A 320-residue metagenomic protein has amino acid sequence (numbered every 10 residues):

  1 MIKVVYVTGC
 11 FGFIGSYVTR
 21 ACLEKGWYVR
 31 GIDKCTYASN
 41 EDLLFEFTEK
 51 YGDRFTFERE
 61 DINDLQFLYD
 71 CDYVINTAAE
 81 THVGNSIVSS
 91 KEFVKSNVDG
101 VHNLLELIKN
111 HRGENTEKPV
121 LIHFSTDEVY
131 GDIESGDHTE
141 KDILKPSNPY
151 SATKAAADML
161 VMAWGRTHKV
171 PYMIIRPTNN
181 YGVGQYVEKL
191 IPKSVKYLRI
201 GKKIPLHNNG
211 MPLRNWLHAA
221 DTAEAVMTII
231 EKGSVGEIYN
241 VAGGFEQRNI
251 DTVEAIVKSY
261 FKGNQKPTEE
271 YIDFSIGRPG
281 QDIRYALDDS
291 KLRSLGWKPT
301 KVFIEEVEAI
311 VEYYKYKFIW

Functional and structural regions predicted by a protein language model:
M1-N180, A309, Y316: N-terminal Rossmann-like NAD(P)+-binding domain of SDR-like oxidoreductases, especially those catalyzing
E24, T56, L198-W320: C-terminal substrate-binding subdomain of Rossmann-fold SDR/epimerase-dehydratase oxidoreductases
N63, V88, S96-D99, N148 (+7 more regions): Residue-level signal for the nucleotide or nucleotide-sugar donor/cofactor binding architecture
K91, V195, R214: Short alpha-helical segment that forms part of, or immediately flanks, the ligand-binding pocket in carbohydrate-active
D132-E134, V183-Q185, K189, K291: Short beta-loop-alpha junction of Rossmann-like oxidoreductase domains
G136, V187-V195, I256: A glycine/serine/threonine-rich, flexible loop-to-helix segment that serves as the NAD(P) cofactor-binding "lid"
A156, L160, W164, S194 (+2 more regions): Hydrophobic alpha-helix immediately C-terminal to the catalytic Tyr-X-X-X-Lys motif of short-chain
